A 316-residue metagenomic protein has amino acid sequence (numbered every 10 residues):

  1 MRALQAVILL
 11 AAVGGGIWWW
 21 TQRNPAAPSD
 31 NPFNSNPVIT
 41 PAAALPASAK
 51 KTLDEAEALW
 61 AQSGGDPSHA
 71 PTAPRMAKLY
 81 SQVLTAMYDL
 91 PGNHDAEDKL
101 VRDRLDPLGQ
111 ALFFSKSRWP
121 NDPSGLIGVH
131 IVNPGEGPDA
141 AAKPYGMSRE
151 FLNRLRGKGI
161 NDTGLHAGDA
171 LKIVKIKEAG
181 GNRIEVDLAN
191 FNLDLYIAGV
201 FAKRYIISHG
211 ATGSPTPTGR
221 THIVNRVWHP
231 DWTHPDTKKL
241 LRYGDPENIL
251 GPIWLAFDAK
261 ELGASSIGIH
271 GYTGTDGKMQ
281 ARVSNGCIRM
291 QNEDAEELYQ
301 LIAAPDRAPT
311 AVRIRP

Functional and structural regions predicted by a protein language model:
Q5, T237-P316: Exported/periplasmic cell-wall-interacting domains
Q5-W18: Hydrophobic membrane-insertion alpha-helices, especially the h-region of bacterial N-terminal signal peptides
I17-D30: Hydrophobic single-pass membrane-insertion segments
P41-Q62, K78-Q82, F113-G146: Primarily a LysM-type cell-wall glycan-binding module
A47, T52, R75, G92-L100: Structural signature of alpha-solenoid helical repeat junctions
L59-Q62, D66-P67, P71-G92, P134-H166 (+3 more regions): LysM (lysin motif) carbohydrate-binding repeats in extracellular/periplasmic proteins that recognize
Q82, D89-S124, S148-I184, P309-A311: Extracellular LysM carbohydrate-binding repeats and other cell-envelope/extracellular binding modules
K177-T273: Gly/Pro-biased beta-strand-loop elements
